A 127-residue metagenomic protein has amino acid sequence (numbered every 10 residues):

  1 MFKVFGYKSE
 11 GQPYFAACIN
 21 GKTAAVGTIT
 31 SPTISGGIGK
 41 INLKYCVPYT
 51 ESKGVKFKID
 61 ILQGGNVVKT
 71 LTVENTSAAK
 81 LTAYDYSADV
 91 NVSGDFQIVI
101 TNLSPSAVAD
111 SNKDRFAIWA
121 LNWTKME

Functional and structural regions predicted by a protein language model:
M1-Q12: Low-complexity, Gly/Ser/Thr/Pro- and Asn/Asp-enriched, turn/coil-prone segments that serve as flexible N-terminal
F5-Y7, P32, G64, T70: Compositionally biased, intrinsically disordered low-complexity segments
Y7-K8, G37, Y49, T70 (+1 more regions): Extracellular glycan-recognition regions
E10-K40, A83-Y86, I118: Short beta-strands within extracellular/lumenal beta-sheet-rich domains
G21, T33-G36, Y45-E51, Q63 (+1 more regions): Non-cytosolic beta-sheet module surface loops
T23-A24, C46-K56, S106-A109: Extended, low-complexity, turn-rich repeat/linker tracts enriched in Gly/Pro/Ser/Thr and Asp/Glu that occur
S31, G39-Y49, G94-A107: Extracellular beta-strand-rich recognition modules
I61-E127: Terminal, low-complexity interaction segments
